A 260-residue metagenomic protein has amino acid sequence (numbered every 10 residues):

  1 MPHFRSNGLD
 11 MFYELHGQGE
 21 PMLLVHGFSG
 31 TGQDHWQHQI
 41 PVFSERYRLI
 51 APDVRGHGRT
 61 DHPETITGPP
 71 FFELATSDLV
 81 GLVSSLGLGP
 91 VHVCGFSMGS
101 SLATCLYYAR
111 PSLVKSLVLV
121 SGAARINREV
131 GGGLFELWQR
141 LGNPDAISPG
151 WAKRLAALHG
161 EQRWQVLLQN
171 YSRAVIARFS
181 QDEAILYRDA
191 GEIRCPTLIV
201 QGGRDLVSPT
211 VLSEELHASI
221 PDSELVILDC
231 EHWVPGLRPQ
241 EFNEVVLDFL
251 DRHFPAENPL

Functional and structural regions predicted by a protein language model:
G19, G27-T31, S97: Active-site glycine-rich loops that stabilize anionic/oxyanionic intermediates across multiple enzyme folds
F28-I40: The serine-hydrolase catalytic nucleophile loop
Q37, P41-S44, I50-C94: Active-site loop/oxyanion-hole signature of alpha/beta-hydrolase fold enzymes
S101-A109, V114-S148: Flexible "cap/lid" loop of the alpha/beta hydrolase fold
R173-D189: Active-site nucleophile elbow and catalytic-triad environment of alpha/beta-hydrolase enzymes
I193, I199-Q201: Short beta-strand/loop motif that positions the catalytic acidic residue of the alpha/beta-hydrolase fold
G203-S208, H232-W233: Acidic catalytic loop of the alpha/beta-hydrolase fold
S223-L260: Catalytic active-site module of serine/aspartate enzymes centered on a nucleophile-bearing elbow/loop
